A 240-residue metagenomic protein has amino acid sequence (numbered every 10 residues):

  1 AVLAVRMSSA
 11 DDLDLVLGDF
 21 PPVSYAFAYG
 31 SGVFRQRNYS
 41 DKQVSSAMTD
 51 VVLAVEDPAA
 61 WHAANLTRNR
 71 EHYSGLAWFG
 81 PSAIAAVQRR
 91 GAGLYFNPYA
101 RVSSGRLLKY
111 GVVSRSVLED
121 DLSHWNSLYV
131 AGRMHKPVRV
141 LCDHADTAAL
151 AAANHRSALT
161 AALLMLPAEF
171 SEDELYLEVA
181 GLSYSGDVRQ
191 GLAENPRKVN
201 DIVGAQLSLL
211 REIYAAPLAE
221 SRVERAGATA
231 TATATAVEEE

Functional and structural regions predicted by a protein language model:
A1-V23, F27, V33-Y39, Q43-S46 (+1 more regions): Catalytic core of pol beta-like nucleotidyltransferases
T49: Change "...and in nucleic-acid phosphodiester-cleaving endonucleases..." to "...and in nucleic-acid processing enzymes
V52-A54: Short hydrophobic/aromatic beta-strand micro-patches that form the beta-sheet surface supporting nucleotide- or nucleic
